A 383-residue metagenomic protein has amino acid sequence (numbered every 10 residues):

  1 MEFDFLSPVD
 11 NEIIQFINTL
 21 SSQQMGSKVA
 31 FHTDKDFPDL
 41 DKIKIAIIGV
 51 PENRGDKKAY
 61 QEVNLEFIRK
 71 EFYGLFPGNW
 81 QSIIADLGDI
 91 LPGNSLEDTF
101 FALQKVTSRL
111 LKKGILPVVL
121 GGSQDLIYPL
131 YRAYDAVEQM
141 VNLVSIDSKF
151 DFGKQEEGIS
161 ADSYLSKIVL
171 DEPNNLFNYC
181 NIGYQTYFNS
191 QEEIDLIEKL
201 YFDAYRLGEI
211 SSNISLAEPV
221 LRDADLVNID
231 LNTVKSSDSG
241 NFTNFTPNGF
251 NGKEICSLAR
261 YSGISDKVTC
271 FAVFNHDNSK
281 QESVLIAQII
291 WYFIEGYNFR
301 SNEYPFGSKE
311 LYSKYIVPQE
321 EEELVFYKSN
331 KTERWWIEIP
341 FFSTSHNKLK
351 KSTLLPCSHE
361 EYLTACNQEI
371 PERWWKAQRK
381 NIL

Functional and structural regions predicted by a protein language model:
F3-I47, E52-V273, D277-L383: Conserved alpha-helical scaffold segments that buttress catalytic/binding sites
